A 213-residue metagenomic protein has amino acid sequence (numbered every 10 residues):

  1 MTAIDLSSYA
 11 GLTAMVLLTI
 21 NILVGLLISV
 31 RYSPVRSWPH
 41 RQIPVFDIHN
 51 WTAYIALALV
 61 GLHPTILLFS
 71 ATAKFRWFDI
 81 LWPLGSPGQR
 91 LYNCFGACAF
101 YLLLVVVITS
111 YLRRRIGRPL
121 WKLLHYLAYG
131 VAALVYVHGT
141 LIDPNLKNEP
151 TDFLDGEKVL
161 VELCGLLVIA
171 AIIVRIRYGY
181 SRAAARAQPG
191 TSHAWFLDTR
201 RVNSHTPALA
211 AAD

Functional and structural regions predicted by a protein language model:
M1-D213: Membrane-embedded alpha-helical bundles that constitute the cytochrome b-like, heme-associated redox core of multi-pass
